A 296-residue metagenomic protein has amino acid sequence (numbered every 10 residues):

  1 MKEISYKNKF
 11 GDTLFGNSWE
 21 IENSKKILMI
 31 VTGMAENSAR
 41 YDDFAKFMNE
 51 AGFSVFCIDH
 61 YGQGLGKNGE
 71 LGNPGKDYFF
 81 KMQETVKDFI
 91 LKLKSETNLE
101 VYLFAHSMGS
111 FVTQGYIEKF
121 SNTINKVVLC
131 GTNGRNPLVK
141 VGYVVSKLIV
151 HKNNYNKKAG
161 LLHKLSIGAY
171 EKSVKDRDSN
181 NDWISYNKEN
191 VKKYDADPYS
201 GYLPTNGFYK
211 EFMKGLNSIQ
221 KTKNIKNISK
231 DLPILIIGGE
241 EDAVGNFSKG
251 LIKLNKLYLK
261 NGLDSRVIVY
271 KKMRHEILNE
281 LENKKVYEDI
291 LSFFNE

Functional and structural regions predicted by a protein language model:
M1-N23: N-terminal cap/lid segment of alpha/beta-hydrolase-fold proteins
K25, T32-E36, S107, E240-E241: Active-site glycine-rich loops that stabilize anionic/oxyanionic intermediates across multiple enzyme folds
R40-E70: Conserved alpha/beta-hydrolase
Q83-E100: Conserved acidic catalytic loop of the alpha/beta-hydrolase fold
F104-G109, T113: Gly/Ala-rich beta-loop-alpha elbow adjacent to hydrolase catalytic centers
T113-Y199: Alpha/beta-hydrolase-fold enzymes
I236-G238: Short beta-strand/loop motif that positions the catalytic acidic residue of the alpha/beta-hydrolase fold
L259-E296: Catalytic active-site module of serine/aspartate enzymes centered on a nucleophile-bearing elbow/loop
